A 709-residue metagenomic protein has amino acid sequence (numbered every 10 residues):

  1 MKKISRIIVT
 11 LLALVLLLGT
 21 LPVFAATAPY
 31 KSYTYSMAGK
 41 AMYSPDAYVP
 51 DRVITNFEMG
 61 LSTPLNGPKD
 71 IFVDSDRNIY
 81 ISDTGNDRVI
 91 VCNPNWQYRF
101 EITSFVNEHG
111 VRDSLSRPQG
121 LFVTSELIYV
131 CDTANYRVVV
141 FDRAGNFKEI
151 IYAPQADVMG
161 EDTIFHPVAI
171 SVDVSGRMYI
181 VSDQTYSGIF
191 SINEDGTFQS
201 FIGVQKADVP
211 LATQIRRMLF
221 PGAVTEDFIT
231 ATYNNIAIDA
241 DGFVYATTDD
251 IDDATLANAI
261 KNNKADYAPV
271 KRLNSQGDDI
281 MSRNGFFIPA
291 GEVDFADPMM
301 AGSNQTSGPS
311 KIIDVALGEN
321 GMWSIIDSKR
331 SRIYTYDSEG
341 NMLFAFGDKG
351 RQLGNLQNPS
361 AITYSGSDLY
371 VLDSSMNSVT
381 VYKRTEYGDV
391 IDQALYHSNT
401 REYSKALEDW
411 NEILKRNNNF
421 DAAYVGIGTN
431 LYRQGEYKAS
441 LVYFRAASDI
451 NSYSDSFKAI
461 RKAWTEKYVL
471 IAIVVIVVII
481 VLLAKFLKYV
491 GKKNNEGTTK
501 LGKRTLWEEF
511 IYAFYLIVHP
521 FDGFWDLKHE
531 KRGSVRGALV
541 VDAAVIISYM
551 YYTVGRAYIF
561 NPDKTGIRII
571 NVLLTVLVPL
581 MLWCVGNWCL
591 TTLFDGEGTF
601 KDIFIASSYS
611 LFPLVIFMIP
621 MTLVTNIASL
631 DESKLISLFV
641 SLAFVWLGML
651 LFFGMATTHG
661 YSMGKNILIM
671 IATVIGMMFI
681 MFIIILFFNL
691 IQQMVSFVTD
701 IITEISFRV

Functional and structural regions predicted by a protein language model:
L12-T20: Hydrophobic core
A26-Y424, T429: Eukaryotic scaffold repeat domains enriched in small/polar residues
A423, S456-F457: TPR alpha-solenoid repeat register
Y432-S454, V481-L482: TPR/TPR-like (Sel1-like) alpha-helical repeat modules
T465-K488: Selective detector of the "anchor" transmembrane alpha-helix that sits immediately C-terminal
K503-K601: Selected alpha-helical membrane-embedding segments in polytopic membrane proteins
I570-L574, W583-I685: Hydrophobic alpha-helical transmembrane segments and adjacent short intramembrane/lumenal linkers of inner/organellar
I683-V709: Juxtamembrane boundary at the C-terminal end of a transmembrane helix
